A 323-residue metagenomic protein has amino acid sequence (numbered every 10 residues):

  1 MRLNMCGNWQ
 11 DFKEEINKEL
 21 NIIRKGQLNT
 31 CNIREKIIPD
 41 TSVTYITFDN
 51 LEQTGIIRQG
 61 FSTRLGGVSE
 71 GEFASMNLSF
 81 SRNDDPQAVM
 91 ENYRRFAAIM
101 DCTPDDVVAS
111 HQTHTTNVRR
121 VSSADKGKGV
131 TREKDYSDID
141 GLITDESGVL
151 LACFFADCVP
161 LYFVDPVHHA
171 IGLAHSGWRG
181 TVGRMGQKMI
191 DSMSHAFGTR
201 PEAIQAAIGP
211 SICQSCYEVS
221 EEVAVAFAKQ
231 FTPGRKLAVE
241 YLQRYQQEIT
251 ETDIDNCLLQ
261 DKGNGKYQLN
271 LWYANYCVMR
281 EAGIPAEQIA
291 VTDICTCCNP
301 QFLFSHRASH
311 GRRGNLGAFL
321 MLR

Functional and structural regions predicted by a protein language model:
R2-R323: Active-site microenvironment for binding and transforming phosphate-containing groups
